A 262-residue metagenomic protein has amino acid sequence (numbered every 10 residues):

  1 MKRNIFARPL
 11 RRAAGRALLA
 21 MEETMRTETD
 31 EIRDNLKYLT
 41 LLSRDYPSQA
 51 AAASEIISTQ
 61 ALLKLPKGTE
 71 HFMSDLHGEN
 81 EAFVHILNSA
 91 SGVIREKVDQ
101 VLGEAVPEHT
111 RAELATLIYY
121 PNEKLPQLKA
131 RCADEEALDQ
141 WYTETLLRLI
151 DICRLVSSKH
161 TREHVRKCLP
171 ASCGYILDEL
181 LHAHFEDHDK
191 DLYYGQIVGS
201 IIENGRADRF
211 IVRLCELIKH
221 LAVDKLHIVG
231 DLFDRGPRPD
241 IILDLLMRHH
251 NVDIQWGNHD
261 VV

Functional and structural regions predicted by a protein language model:
K2-N4: Polybasic, lysine-rich low-complexity intrinsically disordered segments
F6, R16-V262: Feature recognizes metal-dependent phosphohydrolase scaffolds
R8-R12: Short linear segments in intrinsically disordered or otherwise low-structure-confidence regions
